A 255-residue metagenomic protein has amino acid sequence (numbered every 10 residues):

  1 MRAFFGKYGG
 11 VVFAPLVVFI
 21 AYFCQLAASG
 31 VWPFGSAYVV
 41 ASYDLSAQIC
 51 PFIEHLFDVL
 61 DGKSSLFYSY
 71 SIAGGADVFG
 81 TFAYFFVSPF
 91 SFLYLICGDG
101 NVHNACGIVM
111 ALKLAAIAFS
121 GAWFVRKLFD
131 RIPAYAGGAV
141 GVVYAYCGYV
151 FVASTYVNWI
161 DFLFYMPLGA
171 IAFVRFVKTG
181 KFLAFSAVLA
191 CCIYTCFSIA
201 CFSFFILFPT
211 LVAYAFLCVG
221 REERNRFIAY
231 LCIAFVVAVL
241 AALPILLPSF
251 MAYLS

Functional and structural regions predicted by a protein language model:
M1-W32, Y230: Start-transfer (signal-anchor) and selected internal transmembrane alpha helices of multi-pass inner/ER membrane
F4, V59-L60, L128, F176: Hydrophobic helix-cap positions at the C-terminus of alpha-helices in RecA-like/P-loop ATPase nucleotide-binding cores
F4-F5, S64, S71, V212-A215: Short helical patches
G6, R221-V236: Membrane-interfacial entry segments at the cytosolic side of transmembrane helices
G6-G10, G98-A105, V109, I132-V140 (+1 more regions): Membrane-interface starts of transmembrane alpha-helices
F19-G121, V142-L163: Membrane-interface coil-to-helix junctions
G30-G35, D99, T179, A215-E223 (+3 more regions): Transmembrane helix-loop junctions in multipass membrane proteins, especially transporters and channels
L114-K127, A134-V177, K181-L217, Y230-F250: Membrane-embedded helix bundles of polyisoprenyl
